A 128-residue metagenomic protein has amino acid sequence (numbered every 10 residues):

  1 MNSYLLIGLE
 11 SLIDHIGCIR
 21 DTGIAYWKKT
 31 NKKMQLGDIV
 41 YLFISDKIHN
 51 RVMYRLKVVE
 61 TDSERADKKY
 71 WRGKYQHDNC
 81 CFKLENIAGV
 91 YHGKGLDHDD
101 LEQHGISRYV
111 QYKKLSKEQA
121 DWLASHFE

Functional and structural regions predicted by a protein language model:
M1-S3, T22-K29, R51-M53, E64-E128: Contiguous surface segments at macromolecular interaction interfaces
L5-I7, L42: Short hydrophobic-aromatic micro-motifs
I7-T22: Short, basic/aromatic beta-hairpin or loop at an interaction surface
S11-L12, W27, Q35-L36: N-terminal ordered "arm"
K32-I44: Short coil-to-beta transition motif at edge beta-strands of beta-rich domains
I44-N50: Short, charged beta-turn/beta-strand-edge "cap" motif at the junction between a beta-strand and an adjacent loop
